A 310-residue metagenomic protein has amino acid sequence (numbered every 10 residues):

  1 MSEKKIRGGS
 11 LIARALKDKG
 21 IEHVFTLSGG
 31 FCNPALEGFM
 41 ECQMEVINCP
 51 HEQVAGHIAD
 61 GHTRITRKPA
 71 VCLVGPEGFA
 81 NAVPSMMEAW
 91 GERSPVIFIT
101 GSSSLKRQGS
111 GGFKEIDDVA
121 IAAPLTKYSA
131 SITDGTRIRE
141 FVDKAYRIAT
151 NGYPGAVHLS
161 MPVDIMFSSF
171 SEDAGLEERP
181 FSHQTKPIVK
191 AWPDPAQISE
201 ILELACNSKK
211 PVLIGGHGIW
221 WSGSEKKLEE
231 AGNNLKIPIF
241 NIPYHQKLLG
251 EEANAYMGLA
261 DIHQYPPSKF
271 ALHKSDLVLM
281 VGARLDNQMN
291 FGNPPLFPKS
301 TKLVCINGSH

Functional and structural regions predicted by a protein language model:
S2-H310: N-terminal alpha/beta PP-like core and its mobile active-site loop of ThDP/TPP-dependent enzymes
